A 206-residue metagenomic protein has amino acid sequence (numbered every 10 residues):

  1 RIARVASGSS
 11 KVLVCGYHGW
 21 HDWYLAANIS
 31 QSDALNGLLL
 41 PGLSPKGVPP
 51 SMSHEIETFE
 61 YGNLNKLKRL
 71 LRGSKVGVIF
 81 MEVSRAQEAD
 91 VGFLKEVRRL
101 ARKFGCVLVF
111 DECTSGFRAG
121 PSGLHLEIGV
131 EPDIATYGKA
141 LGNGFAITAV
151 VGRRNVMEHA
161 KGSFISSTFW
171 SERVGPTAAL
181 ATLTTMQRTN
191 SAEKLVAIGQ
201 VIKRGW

Functional and structural regions predicted by a protein language model:
R1-W206: Conserved N-terminal phosphate-binding loop of PLP-dependent enzymes in the Aspartate aminotransferase
